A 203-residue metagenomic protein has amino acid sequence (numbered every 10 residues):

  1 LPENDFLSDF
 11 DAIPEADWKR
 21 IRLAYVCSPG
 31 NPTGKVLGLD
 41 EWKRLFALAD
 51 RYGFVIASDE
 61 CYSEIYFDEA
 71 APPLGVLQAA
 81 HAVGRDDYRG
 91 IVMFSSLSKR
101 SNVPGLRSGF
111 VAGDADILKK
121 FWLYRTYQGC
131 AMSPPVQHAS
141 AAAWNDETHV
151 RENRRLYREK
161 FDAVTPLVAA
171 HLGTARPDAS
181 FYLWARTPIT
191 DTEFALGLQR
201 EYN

Functional and structural regions predicted by a protein language model:
L1-N203: PLP-dependent class I/II
